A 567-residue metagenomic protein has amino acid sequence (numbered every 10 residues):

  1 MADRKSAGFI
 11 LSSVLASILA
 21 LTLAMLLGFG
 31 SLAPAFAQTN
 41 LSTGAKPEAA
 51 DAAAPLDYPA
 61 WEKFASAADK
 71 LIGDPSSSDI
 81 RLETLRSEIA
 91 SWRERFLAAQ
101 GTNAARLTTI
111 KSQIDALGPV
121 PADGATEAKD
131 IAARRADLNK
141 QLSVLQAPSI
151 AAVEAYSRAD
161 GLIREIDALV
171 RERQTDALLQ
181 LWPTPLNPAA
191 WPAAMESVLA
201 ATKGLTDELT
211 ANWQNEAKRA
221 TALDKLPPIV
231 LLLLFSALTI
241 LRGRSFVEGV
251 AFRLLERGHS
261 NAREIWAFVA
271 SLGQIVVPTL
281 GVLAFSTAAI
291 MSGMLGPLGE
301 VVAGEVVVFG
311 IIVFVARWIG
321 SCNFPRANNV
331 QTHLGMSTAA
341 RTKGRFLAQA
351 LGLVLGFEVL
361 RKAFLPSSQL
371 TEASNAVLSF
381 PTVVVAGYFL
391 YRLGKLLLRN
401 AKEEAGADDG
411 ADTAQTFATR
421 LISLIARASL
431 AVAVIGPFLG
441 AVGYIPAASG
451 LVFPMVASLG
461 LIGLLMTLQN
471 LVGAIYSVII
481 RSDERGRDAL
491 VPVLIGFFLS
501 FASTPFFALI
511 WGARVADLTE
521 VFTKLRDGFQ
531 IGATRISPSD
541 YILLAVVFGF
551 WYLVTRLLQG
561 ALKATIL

Functional and structural regions predicted by a protein language model:
M1-S13: N-terminal secretory signal peptides that target proteins for export/translocation
A2-R4, L21-A222, P227-L238: N-terminal targeting peptides and non-cytosolic leader segments immediately upstream of the first transmembrane helix
A7, L15, L27-F29, T43 (+2 more regions): Feature targets compositionally biased, intrinsically disordered low-complexity regions with long contiguous runs
I10, G30-L32, D408: Compositionally biased, intrinsically disordered low-complexity regions
L11-L19, L23-M25: Intrinsically disordered, low-complexity proline-rich tandem-repeat tracts
V198, T202, E208, N212 (+1 more regions): Hydrophobic/aromatic interaction determinants used to assemble and anchor large protein complexes
K563-L567: Helix-loop-helix connectors at the membrane interface of multi-pass transporters/channels
